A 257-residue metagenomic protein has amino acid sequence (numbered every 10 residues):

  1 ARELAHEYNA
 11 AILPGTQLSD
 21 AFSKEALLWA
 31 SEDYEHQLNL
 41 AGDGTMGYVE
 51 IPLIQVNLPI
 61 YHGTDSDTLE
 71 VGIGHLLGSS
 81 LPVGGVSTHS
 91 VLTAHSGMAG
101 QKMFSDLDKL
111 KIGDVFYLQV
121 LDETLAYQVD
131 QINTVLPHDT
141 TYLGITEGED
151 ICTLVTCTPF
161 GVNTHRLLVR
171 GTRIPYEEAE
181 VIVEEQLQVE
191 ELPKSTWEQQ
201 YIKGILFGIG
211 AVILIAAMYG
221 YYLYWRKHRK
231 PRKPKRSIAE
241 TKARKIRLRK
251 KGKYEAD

Functional and structural regions predicted by a protein language model:
A1-Y201, Y221-R226, S237: Solvent-exposed, non-transmembrane regions of membrane-associated and secreted proteins
Q188-I246, K250: C-terminal single-pass membrane-anchor helix
G252-D257: Short, charged juxtamembrane terminal tails flanking transmembrane helices
